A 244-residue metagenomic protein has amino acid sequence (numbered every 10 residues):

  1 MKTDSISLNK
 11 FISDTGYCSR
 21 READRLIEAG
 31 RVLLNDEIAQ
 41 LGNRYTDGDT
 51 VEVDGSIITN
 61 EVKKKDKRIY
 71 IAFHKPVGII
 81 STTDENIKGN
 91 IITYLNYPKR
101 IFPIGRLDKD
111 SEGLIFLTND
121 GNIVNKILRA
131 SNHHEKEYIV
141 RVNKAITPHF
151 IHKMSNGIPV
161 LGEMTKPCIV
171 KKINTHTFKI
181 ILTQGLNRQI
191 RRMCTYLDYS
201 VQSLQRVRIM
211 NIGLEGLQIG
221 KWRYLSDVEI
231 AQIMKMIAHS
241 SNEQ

Functional and structural regions predicted by a protein language model:
M1-Q244: Basic, flexible Lys/Arg- and Gly-enriched helix-loop patches that mediate nucleic-acid binding at interfaces with rRNA
